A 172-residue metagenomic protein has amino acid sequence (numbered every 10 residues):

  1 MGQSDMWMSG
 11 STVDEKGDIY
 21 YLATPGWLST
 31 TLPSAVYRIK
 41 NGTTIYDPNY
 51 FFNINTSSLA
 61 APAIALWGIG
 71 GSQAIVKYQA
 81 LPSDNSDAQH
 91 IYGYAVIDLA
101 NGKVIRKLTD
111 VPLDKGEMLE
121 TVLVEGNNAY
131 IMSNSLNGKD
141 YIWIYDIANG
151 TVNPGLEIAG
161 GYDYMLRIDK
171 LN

Functional and structural regions predicted by a protein language model:
M1, I45-S57, K103-P112, N153-G160: Beta-propeller fold detector
M1-S34: Loop-centered beta-sheet repeat module
G2-S11, N55-G71, L113-V124, G160-N172: Repeated scaffold domains used in trafficking and secretory/extracellular systems, primarily beta-propellers
T12, I19-T24, R38-G42, Y50-N55 (+2 more regions): Long, charge-rich C-terminal accessory regions
W27-R38, P82-V96, N137-I144: Structural motif
K40-T44, D98-G102, Y145-G150: Short loop/turn segments that connect beta-strands within beta-propeller blades
A60-S135: Loop/turn-rich, solvent-exposed surfaces of beta-rich toroidal or solenoidal domains
S135-N137, A148-N172: Blade-level signature of beta-propeller repeat domains, shared across WD40, Kelch, NHL, RCC1 and BNR/Asp-box propellers
